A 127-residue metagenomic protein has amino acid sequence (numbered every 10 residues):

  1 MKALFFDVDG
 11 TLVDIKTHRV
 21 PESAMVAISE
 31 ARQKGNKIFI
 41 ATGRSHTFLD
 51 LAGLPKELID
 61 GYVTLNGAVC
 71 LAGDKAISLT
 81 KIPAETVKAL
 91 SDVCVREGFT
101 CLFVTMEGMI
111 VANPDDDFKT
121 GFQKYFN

Functional and structural regions predicted by a protein language model:
K2-T17: Asp-based phosphoryl-transfer active-site loop
V20-S23, P83-E85: Charged helix-capping and loop-helix junction motifs
E22-G35, A89, V93: Catalytic-core regions built around general acid/base machinery
I28-D50, N66, C101-M106: Substrate-recognition element of Asp-dependent hydrolases with the DxDx(T/V) motif
L51-L58, D115-K119: Glycine-rich loop at the start of a catalytic domain that most often binds anionic cofactors/ligands
P55-G73: Structural recognition of alpha->loop->beta junctions
A68-N127: HAD-like small-molecule phosphatases
